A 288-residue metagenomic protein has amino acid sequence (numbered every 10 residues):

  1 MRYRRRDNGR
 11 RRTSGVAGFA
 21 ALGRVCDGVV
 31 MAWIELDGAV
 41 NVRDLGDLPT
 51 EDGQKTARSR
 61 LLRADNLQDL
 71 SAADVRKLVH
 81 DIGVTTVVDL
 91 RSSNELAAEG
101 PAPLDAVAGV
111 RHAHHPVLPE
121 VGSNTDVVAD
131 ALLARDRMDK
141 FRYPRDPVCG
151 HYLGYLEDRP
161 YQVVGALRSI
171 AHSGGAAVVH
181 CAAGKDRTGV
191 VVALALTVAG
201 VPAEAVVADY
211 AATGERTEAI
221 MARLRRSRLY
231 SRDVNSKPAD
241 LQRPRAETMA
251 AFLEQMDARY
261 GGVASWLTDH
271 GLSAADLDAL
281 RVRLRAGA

Functional and structural regions predicted by a protein language model:
R2-R6, R10, F19-V178, V190-A288: Cys-dependent protein tyrosine phosphatase-like superfamily
A183, R187-T188: Ser/Thr-glycine-rich phosphate-binding loops at phosphate-binding pockets of nucleotides, nucleotide cofactors
